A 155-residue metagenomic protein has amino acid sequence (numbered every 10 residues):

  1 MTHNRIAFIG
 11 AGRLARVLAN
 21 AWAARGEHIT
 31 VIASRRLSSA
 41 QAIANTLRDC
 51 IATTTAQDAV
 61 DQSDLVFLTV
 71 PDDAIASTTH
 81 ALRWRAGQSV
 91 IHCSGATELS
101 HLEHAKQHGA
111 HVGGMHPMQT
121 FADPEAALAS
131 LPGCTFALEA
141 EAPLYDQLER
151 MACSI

Functional and structural regions predicted by a protein language model:
M1-T54: NAD(P)+-binding Rossmann beta1-loop-alpha1 motif at the extreme N-terminus of oxidoreductases
T2-R5, G87, G133: Phosphate-coordination loops involved in phosphoryl transfer and adenosine-cofactor binding
A7-F8, L68, L138: Hydrophobic Val/Ile/Leu positions in short beta-strands of Rossmann-like dinucleotide-binding domains
L18, R25, S39-T46, A127-I155: Internal alpha-helical scaffold of NAD(P)-dependent oxidoreductase catalytic cores
A23, R83-W84, Q107, A152-S154: Short, solvent-exposed amphipathic alpha-helical segments in soluble enzyme and RNA/protein-processing domains
I32, A52-T53, V90, F136-L138: Generic preference for hydrophobic
L37, L47-A126: Rossmann-like NAD(P)(H) cofactor-binding subdomain of soluble oxidoreductases
